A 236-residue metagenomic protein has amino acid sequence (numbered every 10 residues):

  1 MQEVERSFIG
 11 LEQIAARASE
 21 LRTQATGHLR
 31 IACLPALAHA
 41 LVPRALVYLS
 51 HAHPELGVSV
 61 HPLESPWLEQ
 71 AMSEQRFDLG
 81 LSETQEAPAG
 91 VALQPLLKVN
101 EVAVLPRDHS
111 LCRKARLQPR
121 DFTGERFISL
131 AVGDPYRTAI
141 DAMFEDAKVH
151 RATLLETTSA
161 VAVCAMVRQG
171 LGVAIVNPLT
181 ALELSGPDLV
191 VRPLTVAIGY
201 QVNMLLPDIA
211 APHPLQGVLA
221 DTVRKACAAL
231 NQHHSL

Functional and structural regions predicted by a protein language model:
M1-T23, V102, K225: Alpha-helical "hinge/linker" immediately C-terminal to small N-terminal DNA-binding modules
A16, T26-A89, T157: Central regulatory/effector-binding core of bacterial HTH transcription factors
R22-L29, R120-G124: Immediate post-signal peptide segment of exported/extracytoplasmic ligand-binding proteins
H28-A32, G80, V104, I128 (+2 more regions): Short, well-ordered beta-strand segments
C33, E64-E69, S73-F77, S82-E83 (+1 more regions): Hydrophobic hinge/microswitch elements
E83, C112, R126-A147, P212-D221 (+1 more regions): Secondary-structure junction motif
A89-P95, V99-N100, K114-A115, V161-I209 (+1 more regions): Beta-alpha-beta core module
A92-V132, I198-A211, R224-A228: Hydrophobic/proline-rich hinge and linker segments of small-molecule sensing/allosteric domains, predominantly
